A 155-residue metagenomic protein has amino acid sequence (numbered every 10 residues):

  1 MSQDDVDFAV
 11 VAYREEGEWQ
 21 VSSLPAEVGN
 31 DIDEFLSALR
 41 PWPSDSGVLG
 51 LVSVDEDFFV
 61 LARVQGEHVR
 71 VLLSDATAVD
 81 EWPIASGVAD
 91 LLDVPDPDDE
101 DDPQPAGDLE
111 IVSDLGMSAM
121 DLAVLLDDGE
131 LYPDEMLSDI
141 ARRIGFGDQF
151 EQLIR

Functional and structural regions predicted by a protein language model:
M1-A12, E151-R155: Actinobacteria-biased recognition of intrinsically disordered, low-complexity terminal regions
S2-D4, G17, S23-E81: Compact, well-ordered interaction domains used in eukaryotic information-processing assemblies
V6, V11-R14, F35, R143: Intrinsically disordered, low-complexity regions enriched in Ser/Pro/Gly/Gln/His and often acidic
F8, W19, S23, D45 (+4 more regions): Generic preference for well-ordered secondary structure
A9-V11, L51, V88: Generic structural hydrophobic/aromatic packing signal, biased to beta-strands
E81-R155: Charged, compositionally biased boundary regions
